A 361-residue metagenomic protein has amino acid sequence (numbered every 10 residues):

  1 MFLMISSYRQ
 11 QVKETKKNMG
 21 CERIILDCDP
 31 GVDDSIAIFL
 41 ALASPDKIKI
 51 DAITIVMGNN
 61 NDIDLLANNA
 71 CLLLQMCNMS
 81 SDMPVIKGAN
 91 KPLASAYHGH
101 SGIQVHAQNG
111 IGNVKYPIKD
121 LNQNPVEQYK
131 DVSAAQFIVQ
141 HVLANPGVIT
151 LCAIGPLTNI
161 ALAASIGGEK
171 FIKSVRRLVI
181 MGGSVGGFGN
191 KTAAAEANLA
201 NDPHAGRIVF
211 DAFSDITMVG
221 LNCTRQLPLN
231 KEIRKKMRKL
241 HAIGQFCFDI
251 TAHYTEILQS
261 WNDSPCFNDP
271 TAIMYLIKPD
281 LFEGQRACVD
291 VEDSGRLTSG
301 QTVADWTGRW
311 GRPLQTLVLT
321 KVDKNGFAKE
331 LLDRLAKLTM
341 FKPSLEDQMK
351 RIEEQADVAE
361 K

Functional and structural regions predicted by a protein language model:
I5-E22, A37-I50, A197-H204, F210 (+1 more regions): Conformational coupling and interaction surfaces
K16-C71, N78-S81, N113-Q226, K231: Active-site histidine-anchored catalytic micro-motif
N60-A67, L93-A94, S184-F188, D290-T307: Short, mixed-charge aromatic SLiMs
I86-K119: Surface-exposed loop and adjacent secondary-structure segments within mature catalytic domains
H98-A107, T192-E196, R234-K235: Short, surface-exposed amphipathic charged segments that create phosphate/polyanion-binding patches used for binding
